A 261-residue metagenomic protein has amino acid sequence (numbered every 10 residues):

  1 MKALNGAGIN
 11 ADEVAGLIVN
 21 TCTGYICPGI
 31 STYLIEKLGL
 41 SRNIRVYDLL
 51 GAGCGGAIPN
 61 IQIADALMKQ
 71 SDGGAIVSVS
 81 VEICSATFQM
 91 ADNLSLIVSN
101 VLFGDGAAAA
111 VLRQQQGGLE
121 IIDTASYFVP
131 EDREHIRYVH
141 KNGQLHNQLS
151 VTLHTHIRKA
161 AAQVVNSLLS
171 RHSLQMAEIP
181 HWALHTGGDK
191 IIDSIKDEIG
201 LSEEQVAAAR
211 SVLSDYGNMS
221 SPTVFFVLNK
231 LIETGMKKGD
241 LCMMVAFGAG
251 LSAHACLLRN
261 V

Functional and structural regions predicted by a protein language model:
M1-A15, E131, Y138-P180, K190-I191 (+4 more regions): Conserved active-site "lid/cap" helical segment
M1-K2, A15, G24-G29, Y33: Long, hydrophobic/aromatic-enriched structural stretches that serve as scaffold segments
N5-A11, L67-A75, L112-E120: Secondary-structure boundary elements
N20-Y25, S126-P130: Short glycine-enriched loops at secondary-structure junctions
C22-G24, Y33-E36, S41-N43, D48-D72 (+3 more regions): Claisen-condensing/thiolase-fold acyl-transfer catalytic domains that form or cleave C-C bonds in fatty acid
A75, C84, F88-K159, Q163-S167 (+2 more regions): Condensing-enzyme catalytic core mediating Claisen C-C bond formation in acyl metabolism
